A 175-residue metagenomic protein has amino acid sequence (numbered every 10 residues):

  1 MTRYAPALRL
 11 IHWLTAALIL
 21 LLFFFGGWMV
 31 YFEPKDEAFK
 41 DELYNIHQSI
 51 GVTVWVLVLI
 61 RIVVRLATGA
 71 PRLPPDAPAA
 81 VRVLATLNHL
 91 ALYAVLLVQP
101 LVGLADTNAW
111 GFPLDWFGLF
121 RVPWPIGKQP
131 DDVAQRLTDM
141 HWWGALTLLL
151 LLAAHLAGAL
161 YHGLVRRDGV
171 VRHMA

Functional and structural regions predicted by a protein language model:
M1-A175: Membrane-embedded alpha-helical bundles that constitute the cytochrome b-like, heme-associated redox core of multi-pass
